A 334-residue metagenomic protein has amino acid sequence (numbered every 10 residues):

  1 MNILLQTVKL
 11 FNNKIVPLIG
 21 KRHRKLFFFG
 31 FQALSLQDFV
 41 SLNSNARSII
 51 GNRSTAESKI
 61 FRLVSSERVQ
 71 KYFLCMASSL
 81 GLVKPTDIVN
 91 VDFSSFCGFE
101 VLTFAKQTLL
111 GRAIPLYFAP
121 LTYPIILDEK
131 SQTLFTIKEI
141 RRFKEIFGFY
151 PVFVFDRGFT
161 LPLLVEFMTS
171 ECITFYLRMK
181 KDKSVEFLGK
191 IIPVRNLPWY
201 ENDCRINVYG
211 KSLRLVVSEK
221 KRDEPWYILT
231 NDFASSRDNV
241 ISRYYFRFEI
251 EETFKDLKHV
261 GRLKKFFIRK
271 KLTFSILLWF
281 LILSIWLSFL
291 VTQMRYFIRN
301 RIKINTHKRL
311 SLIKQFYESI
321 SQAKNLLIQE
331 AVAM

Functional and structural regions predicted by a protein language model:
M1-L42, S48, Y72, M76 (+3 more regions): Single, function-defining residue in the core of a domain
R47-K59: Short, basic interhelical loop/turn and adjoining N-cap of the next helix at nucleic-acid- or acidic-partner-contacting
K59-V64, G148-Y150: Short, basic, glycine/proline-bearing loop/turn elements
F61-S79: Short, basic alpha-helical nucleic acid-contact segments in DNA-binding proteins and DNA transaction factors
I88-A105: Active-site cores of enzymes that catalyze phosphoryl transfer or operate on phosphate-rich substrates
